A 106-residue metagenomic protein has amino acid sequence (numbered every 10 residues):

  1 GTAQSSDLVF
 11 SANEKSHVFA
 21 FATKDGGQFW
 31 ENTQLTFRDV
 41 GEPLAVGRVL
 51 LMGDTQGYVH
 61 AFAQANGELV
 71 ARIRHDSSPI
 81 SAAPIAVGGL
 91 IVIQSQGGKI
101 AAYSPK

Functional and structural regions predicted by a protein language model:
G1-K106: Extracytoplasmic/lumenal domain signature
